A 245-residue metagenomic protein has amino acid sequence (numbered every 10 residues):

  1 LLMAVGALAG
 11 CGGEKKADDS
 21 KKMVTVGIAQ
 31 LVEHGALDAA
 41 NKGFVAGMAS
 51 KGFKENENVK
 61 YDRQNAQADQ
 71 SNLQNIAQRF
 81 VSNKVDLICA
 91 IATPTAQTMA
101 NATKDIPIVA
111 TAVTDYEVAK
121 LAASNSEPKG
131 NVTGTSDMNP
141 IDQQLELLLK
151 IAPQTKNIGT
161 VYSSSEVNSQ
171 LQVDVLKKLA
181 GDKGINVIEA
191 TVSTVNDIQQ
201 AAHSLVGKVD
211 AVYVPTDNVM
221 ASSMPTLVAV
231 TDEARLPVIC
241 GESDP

Functional and structural regions predicted by a protein language model:
L1-T25, S50, K54: Short, low-complexity disordered leader/linker segments with a strong preference for bacterial N-terminal type II
M23-K51, D62-S71, S165-V167, V219 (+1 more regions): Extracytoplasmic "Venus flytrap"
V26, F44, T133-A180: An alpha-beta-alpha
N41, V45, Q74-A77, T93-A96 (+7 more regions): Extracytoplasmic/secreted envelope proteins and their assembly/folding machinery, especially bacterial periplasmic
K60-S82, A190-L205: Structural motif
A66-A123, V214-D232, L236-G241: Beta-alpha junction/loop-to-helix N-cap segments that form part of ligand/metal-binding clefts
D86-I88, K156, D210: Conserved acidic residues
V161, V167-E242: Pocket-lining segment of extracytoplasmic ligand-binding domains
